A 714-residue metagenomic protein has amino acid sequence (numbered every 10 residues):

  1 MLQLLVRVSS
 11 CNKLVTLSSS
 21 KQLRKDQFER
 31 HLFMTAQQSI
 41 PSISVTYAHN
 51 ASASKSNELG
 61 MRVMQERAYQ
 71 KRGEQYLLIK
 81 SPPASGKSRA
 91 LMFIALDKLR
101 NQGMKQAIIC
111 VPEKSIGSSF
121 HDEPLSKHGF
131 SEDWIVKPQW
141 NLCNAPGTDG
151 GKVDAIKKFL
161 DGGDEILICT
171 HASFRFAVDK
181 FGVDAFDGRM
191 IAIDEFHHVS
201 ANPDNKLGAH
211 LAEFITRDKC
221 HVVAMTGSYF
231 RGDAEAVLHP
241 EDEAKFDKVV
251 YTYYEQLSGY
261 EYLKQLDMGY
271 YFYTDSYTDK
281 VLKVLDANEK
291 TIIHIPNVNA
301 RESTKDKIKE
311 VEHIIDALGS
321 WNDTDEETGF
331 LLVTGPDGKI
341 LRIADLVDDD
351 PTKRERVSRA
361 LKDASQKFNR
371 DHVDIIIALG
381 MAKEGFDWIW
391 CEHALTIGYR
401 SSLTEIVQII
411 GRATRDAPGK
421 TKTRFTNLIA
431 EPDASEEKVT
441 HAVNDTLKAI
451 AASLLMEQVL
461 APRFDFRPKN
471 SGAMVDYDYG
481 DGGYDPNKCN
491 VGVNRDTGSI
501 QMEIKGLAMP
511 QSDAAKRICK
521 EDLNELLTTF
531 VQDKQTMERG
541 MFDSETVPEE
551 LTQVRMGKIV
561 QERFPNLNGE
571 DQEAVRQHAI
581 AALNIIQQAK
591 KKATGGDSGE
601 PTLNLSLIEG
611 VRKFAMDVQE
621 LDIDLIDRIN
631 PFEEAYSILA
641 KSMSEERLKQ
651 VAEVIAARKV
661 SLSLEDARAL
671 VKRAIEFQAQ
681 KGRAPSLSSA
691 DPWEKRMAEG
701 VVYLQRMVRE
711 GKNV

Functional and structural regions predicted by a protein language model:
E74-I94: Walker A/P-loop
P82-A84, H197-V199, F214-V237: Conserved helicase ATPase motor motifs in RecA-like P-loop NTPase domains
P82-P83, V111-P112, G117-A155, I166 (+3 more regions): Conserved C-terminal RecA-like helicase domain
I94-S119: Conserved SF1/SF2 helicase motif Ia
V183-R217: SF2 helicase catalytic motif II
L238-D279: Interdomain hinge/linker at the junction between the two RecA-like core domains of SF2 helicases
P351-L454: Conserved RecA-like P-loop NTPase helicase motor core
R415-T546: Long, hydrophobic alpha-helical segments
